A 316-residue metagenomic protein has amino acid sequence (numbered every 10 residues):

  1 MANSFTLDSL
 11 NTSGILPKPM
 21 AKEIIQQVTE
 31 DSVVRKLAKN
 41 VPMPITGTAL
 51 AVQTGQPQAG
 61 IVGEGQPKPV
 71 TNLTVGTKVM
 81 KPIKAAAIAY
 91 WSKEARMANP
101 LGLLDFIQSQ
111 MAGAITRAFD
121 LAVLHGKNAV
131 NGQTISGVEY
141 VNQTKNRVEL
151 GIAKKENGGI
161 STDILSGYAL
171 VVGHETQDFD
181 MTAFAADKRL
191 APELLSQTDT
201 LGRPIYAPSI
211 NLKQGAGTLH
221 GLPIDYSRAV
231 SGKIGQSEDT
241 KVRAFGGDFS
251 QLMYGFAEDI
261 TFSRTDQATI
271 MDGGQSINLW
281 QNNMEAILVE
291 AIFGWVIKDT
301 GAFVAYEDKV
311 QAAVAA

Functional and structural regions predicted by a protein language model:
N3-A87, A302: Assembly/oligomerization interface modules of large self-assembling protein complexes
L37, G294-V296: Short beta-strands and strand-coil junctions in structured, solvent-facing domains, enriched
A51-T54, S92, D187-R189, S227 (+2 more regions): Structured loops at beta-to-helix junctions and adjacent beta-edge loops in soluble globular domains
Q58-I61, N99, E193-S196, V296-K298: Short helix/loop capping segments that flank catalytic or ligand/cofactor-binding pockets
V79, A87, W91-V172, A313-A316: Alpha-helical scaffold segments that mediate packing/assembly in large oligomeric complexes
E149-N278, N283-E285, A291, A316: Extended oligomerization regions of viral-like shell subunits
G301-A316: Structural signal for terminal/edge beta-strands and the immediately following C-terminal loop/tail that closes
